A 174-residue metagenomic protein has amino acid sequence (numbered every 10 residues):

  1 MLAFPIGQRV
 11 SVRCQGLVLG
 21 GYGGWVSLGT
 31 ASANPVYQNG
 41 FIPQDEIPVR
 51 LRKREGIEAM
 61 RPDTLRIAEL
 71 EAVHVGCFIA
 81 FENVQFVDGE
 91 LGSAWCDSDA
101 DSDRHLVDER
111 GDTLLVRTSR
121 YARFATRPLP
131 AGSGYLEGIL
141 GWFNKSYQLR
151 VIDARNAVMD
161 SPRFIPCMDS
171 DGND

Functional and structural regions predicted by a protein language model:
M1-D174: OB-fold nucleic-acid-binding modules
